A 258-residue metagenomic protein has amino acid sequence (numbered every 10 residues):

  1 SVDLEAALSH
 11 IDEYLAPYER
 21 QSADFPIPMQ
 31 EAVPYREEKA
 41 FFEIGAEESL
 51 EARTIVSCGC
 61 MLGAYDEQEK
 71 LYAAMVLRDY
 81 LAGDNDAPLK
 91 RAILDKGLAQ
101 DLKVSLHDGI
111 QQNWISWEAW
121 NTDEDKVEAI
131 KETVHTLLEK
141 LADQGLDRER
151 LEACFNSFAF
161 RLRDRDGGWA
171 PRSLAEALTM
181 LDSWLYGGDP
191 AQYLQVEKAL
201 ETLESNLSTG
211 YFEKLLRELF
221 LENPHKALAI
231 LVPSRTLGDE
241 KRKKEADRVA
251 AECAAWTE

Functional and structural regions predicted by a protein language model:
S1-P34, S49-E67, A73, D79-E258: Charge-rich, well-structured scaffold segments of protease-associated domains
E38-I44: Solvent-exposed, flexible loop/coil segments flanking beta-strands in beta-rich domains
